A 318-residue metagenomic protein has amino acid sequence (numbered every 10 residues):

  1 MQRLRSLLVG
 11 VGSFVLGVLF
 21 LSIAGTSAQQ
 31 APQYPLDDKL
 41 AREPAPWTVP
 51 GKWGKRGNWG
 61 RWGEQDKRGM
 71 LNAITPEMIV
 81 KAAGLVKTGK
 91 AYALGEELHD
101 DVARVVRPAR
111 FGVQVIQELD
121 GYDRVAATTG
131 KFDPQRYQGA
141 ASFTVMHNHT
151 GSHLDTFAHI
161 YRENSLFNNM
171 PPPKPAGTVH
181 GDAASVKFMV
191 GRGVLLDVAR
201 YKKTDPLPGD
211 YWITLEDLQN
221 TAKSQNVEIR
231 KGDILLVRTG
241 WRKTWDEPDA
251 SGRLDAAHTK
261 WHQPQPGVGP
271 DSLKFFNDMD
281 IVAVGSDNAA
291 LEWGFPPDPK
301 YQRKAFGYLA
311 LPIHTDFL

Functional and structural regions predicted by a protein language model:
M1-L8: N-terminal secretory signal peptides that target proteins for export/translocation
V11-I23: Bacterial N-terminal signal peptides
A28-L318: Active-/binding-site microenvironments in catalytic and ligand-binding cores
